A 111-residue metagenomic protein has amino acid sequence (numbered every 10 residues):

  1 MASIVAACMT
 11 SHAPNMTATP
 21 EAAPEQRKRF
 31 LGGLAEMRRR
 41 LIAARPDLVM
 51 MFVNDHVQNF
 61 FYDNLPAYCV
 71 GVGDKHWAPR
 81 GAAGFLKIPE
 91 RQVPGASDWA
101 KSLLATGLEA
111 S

Functional and structural regions predicted by a protein language model:
M1-A110: A short aromatic-anchored loop/beta-hairpin motif
